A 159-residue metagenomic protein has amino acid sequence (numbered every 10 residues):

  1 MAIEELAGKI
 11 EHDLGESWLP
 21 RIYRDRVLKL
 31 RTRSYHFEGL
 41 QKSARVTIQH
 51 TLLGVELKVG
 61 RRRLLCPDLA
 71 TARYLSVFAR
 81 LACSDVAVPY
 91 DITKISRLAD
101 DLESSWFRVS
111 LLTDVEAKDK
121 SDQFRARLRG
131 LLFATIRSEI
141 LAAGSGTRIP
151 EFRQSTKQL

Functional and structural regions predicted by a protein language model:
A2, S84-S145, P150: Short, mixed-charge low-complexity intrinsically disordered segments
A7, E11, R73-S76, R125 (+3 more regions): Residue-level detector of alpha-helical secondary structure
G8, L30-T32, K42, V55 (+7 more regions): Generic detector of low-complexity/intrinsically disordered segments and short hydrophobic N-terminal stretches
L14, P20-R21, D25-L28, S34-R61: Short aromatic-glycine-(Arg/Gly/Cys) micro-motifs in beta-strand/loop hairpins
S17-R33, C83-L98: Short glycine-rich, low-complexity/disordered patches
K58-G60, C66-D85: A short, charged, amphipathic alpha-helix used as a generic interaction element across diverse proteins
P150-L159: Long, low-complexity, intrinsically disordered segments
